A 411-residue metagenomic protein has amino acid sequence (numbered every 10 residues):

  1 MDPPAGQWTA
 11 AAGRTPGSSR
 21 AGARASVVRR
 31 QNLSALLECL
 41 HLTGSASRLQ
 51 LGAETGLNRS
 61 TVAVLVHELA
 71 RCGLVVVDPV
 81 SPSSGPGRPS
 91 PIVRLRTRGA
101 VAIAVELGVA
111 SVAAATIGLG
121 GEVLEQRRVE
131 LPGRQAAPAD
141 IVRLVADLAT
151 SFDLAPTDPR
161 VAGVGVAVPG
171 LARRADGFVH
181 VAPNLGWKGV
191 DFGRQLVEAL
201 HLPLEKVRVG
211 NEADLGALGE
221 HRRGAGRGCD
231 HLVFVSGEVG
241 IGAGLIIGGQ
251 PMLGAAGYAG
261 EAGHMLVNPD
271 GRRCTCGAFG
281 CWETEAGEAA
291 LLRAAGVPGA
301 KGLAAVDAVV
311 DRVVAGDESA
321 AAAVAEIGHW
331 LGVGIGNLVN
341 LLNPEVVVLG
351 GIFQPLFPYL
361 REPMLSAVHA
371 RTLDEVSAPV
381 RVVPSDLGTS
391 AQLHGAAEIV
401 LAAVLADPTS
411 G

Functional and structural regions predicted by a protein language model:
M1-R160, H201, D270, A278 (+1 more regions): ATP-binding/phosphotransfer module of carbohydrate and carboxylate kinases, centering on a glycine-rich
L42-T43, R223, E238: Short helix-capping/turn signature of helix-turn-helix
S81, P169-A172, E238-G240, F353-Q354: Short glycine-rich anion-binding loops that position phosphate/pyrophosphate groups of nucleotides and phosphorylated
I92-R94, A102-E106, V161-G165, H231-S236 (+2 more regions): Short glycine-aspartate micro-motif
G118, R174, I246: Short, acidic, Ser/Thr-enriched surface-loop or helix-capping motifs
V123-G165, G170-H231, Y359-A370: Glycine-rich phosphate-binding loop and adjoining helix at the ATP-binding site of ATP-dependent phosphoryl-transfer
A213-D214, I241, L349: AAA+ ATPase active-site-proximal loops
R227-E285: Glycine-rich phosphate-binding loop of actin/hexokinase-like ATP-binding domains
